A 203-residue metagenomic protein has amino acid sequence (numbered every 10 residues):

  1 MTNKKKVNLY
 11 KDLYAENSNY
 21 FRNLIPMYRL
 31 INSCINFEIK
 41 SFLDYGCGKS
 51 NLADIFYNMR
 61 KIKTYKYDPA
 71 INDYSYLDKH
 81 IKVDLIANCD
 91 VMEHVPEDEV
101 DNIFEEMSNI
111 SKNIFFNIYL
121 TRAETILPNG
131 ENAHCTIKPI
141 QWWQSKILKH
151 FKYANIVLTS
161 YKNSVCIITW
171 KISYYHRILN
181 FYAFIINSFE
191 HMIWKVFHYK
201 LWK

Functional and structural regions predicted by a protein language model:
M1-V83, D98-F104, G130-W142, F151 (+1 more regions): Conserved N-terminal segment of class I S-adenosyl-L-methionine
N72, R122-A123: Surface-exposed, flexible loop/turn segments at secondary-structure boundaries
A87: A conserved beta-strand element that flanks and buttresses the S-adenosyl-L-methionine
V91-H94: Hydrophobic adenine-recognition pocket in adenosine-nucleotide-binding enzymes
M107: Class I S-adenosylmethionine-dependent transferase superfamily signal
S111-T121: Conserved beta-strand signature within the Rossmann-like core of class I S-adenosyl-L-methionine
A123-G130: A short acidic, helix-capping loop that chelates divalent metal ions and anchors anionic groups
